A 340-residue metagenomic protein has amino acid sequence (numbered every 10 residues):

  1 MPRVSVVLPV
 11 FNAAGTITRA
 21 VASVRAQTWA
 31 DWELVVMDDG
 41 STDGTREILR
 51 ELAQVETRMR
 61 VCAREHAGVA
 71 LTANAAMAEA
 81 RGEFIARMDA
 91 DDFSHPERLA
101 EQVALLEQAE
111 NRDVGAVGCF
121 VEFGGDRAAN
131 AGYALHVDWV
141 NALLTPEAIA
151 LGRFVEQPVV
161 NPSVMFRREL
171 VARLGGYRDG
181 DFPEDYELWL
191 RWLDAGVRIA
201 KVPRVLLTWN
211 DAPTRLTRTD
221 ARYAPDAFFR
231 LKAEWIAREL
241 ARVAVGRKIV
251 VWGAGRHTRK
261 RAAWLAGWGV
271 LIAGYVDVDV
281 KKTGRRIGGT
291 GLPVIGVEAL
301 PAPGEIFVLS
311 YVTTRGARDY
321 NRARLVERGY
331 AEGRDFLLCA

Functional and structural regions predicted by a protein language model:
M1-D220: Nucleotide-sugar donor-binding/catalytic module of glycosyltransferases that assemble extracellular/cell-envelope
F154, D185, W189, T208-A340: Hydrophobic, well-ordered beta-alpha structural blocks that scaffold small-molecule cofactor pockets
